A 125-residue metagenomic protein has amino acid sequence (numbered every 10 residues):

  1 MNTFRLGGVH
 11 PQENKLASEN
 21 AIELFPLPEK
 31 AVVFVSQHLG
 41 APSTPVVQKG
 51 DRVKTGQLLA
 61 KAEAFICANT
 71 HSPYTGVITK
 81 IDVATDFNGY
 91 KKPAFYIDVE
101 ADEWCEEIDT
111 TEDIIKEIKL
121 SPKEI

Functional and structural regions predicted by a protein language model:
M1-I125: Well-ordered secondary-structure scaffolds
